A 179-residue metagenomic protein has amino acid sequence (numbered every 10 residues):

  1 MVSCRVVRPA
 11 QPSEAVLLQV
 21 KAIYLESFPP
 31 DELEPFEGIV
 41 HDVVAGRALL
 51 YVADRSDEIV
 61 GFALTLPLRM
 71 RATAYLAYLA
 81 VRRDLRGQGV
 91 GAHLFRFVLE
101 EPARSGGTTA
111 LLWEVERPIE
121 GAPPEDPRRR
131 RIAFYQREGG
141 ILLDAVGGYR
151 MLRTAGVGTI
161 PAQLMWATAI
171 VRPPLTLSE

Functional and structural regions predicted by a protein language model:
M1-A15: Conserved N-terminal entry element of GNAT/NAT acetyltransferase domains
K21-R83: A conserved beta-strand-loop-helix scaffold within acyl/acetyltransferase catalytic domains
L79-R86, R117, G121: A short, internal acetyl-CoA/4′-phosphopantetheine-binding micro-motif in the GNAT/acyltransferase core
V81, G87-A103: Conserved acetyl-CoA-binding loop-helix of GNAT-fold acetyltransferases
Q88, L112-E116, L143-V146: A eukaryotic "domain-to-IDR transition" signal
P102-D126: Conserved GNAT acetyl-CoA-binding A-motif
R117-D144: Conserved active-site alpha-helix within GNAT-family acetyltransferase domains
P127-R129, G148-E179: C-terminal "cap" of GNAT-fold acetyltransferases
